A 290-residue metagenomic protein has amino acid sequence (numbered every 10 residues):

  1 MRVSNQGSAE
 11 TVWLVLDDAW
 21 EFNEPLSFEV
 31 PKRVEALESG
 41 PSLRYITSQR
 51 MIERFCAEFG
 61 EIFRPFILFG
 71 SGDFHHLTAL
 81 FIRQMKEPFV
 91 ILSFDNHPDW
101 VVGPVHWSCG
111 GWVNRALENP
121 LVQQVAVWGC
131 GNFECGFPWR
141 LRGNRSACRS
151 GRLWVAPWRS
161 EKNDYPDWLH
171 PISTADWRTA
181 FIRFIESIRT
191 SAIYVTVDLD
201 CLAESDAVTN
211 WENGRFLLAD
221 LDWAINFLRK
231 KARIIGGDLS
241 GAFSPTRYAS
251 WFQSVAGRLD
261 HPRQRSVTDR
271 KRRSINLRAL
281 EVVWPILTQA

Functional and structural regions predicted by a protein language model:
R2-F69, D73-V90, L121-V122, A126 (+4 more regions): Catalytic cores of soluble, metal-dependent hydrolases
F74-H75, H106-V113: Short acidic (Asp/Glu) patches
I91-G103, W112: Long, hydrophobic, well-ordered secondary-structure blocks that form the structural core and pocket-lining surfaces
D95, G129-G131: Conserved acidic E/D residue at the C-terminus of a beta-strand in Rossmann-like folds
V102-W107, V208-N210: Short, solvent-exposed loop/turn segments at secondary-structure boundaries
